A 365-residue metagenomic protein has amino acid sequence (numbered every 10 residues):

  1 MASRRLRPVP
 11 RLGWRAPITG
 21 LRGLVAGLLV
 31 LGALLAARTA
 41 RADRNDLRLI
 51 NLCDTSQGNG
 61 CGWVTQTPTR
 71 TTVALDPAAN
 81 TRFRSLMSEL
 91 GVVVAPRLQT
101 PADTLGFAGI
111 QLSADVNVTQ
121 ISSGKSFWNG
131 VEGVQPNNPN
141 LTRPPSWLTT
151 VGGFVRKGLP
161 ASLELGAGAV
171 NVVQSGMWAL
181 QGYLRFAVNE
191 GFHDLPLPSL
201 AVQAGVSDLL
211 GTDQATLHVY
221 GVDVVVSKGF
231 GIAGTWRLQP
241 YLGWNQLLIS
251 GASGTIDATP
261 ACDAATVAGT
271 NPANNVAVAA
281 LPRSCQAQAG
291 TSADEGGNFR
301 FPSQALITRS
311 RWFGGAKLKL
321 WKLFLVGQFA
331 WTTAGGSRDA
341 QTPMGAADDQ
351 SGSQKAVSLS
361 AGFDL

Functional and structural regions predicted by a protein language model:
A42-F192: Transmembrane beta-barrel domains of Gram-negative outer membranes and organellar outer membranes
D43-L52, K317-L365: Predominantly the C-terminal beta-signal and adjacent terminal strand-loop region of outer-membrane beta-barrel
V94-P96, T100-P101, L112-A114, G153-L159 (+7 more regions): Residues on the lipid-exposed face of transmembrane beta-strands in outer-membrane beta-barrel proteins
G106-A108, S146-V151, G176-G182, T216-V222 (+3 more regions): Residues that define the transmembrane beta-barrel architecture of outer-membrane proteins
V116-Q120, A169-S175, F186-V188, A204-L210 (+5 more regions): Transmembrane beta-strands of outer-membrane beta-barrel pores
G124-N129, M177-G182, G211-L217, G251-A261 (+2 more regions): Outer-membrane beta-barrel translocator domains and adjoining extracellular loop/strand segments of Gram-negative
N138-L141, G168-V170, D208-D213, N298-P302 (+1 more regions): Extracellular loop and loop/strand-boundary signature of outer-membrane beta-barrel proteins
S199-S292, G296, A356: Outer-membrane beta-barrel translocator/channel fold
